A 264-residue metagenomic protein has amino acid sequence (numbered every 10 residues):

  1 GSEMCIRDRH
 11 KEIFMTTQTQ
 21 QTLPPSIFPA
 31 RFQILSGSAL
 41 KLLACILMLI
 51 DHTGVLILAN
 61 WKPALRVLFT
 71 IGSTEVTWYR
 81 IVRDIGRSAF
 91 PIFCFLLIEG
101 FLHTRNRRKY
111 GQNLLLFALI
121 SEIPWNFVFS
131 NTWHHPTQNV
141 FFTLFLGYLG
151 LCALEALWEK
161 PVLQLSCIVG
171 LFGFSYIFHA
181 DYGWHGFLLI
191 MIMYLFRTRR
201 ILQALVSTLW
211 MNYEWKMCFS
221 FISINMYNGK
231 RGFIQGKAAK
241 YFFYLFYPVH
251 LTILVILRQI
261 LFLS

Functional and structural regions predicted by a protein language model:
G1-I6: Short, small-residue-biased leader/transition segments that mark boundaries at the very start of proteins
F14-S264: Alpha-helical transmembrane segments and their immediate juxtamembrane cytosolic regions
